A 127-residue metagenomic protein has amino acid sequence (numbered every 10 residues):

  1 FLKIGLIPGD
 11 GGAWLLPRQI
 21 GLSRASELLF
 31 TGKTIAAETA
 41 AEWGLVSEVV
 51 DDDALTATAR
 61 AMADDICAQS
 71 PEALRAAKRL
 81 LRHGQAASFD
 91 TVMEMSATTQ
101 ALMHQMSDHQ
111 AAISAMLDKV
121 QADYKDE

Functional and structural regions predicted by a protein language model:
F1-F30, W43, T58-M62: CoA-thioester-processing core
L16, A40, A77, M116: Terminal peptide-recognition signature
Q19, Q100, H109-Q110: Glutamine-centric residue-chemistry signal
S23, A37, V46-E94, A101 (+2 more regions): C-terminal long alpha-helix characteristic of the crotonase
E27, T39, S96: Acidic donor-binding helix in nucleotide-sugar-dependent glycosyltransferases
G32-T39: Acidic, divalent-metal-coordinating active-site segment for phosphoryl/phosphodiester hydrolysis, typified by short
W43-G44, K119: Structural motif
A111-E127: Short, basic/aromatic-enriched C-terminal tail that caps enzymatic domains
